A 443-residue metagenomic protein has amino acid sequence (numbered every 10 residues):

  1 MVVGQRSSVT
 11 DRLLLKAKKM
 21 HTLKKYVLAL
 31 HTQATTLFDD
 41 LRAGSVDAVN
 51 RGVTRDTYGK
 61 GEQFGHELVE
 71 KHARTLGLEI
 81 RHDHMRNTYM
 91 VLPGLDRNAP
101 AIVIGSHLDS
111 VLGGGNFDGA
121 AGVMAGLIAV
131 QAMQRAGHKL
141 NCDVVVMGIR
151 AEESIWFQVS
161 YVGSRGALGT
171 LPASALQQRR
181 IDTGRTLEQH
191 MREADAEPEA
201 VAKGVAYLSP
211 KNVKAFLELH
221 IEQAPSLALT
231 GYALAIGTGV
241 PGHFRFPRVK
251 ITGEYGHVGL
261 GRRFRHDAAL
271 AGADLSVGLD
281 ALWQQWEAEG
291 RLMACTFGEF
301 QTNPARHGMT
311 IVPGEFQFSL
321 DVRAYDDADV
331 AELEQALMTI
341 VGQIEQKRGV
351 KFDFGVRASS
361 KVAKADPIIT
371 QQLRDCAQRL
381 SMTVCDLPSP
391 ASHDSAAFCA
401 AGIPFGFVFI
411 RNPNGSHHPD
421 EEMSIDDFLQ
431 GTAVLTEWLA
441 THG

Functional and structural regions predicted by a protein language model:
A17, H21-G59, L176, S416-H418: N-terminal capping segment at the start of a domain
Y26, H257-W286, E334-T339, V384 (+1 more regions): His/Asp/Glu-rich mid-to-C-terminal helical/loop segments that flank catalytic regions of hydrolases
Q33-D40, G105-S106, V384-E437: Zn-dependent metallopeptidase/amidohydrolase metal-coordination segment
V46-P93: A non-catalytic alpha/beta surface segment that caps or lines the substrate-entry region of metallo-dependent hydrolase
T54-Y58, A294-A305, A324-Y325, K351-T370 (+1 more regions): A short beta-alpha structural unit
H72, L76, T88-A121, G126 (+1 more regions): Catalytic-core environment of secreted peptidases
I104, G113-E152, R245-I251, L260-W283 (+3 more regions): Alpha-helical metal-binding/catalytic segments enriched in His/Glu/Asp
E152-E153, Q158-D327: Midchain, well-structured core segments that form catalytic/ion-binding scaffolds
